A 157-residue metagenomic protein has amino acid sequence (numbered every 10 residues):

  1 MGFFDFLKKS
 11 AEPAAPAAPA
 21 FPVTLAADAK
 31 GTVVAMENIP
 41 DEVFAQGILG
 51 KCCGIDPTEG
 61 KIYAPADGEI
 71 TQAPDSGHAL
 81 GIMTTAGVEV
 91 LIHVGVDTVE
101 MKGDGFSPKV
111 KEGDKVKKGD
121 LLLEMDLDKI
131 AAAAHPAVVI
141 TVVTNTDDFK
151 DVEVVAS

Functional and structural regions predicted by a protein language model:
G2-S157: Contiguous, well-folded functional domains in the mature portion of proteins
